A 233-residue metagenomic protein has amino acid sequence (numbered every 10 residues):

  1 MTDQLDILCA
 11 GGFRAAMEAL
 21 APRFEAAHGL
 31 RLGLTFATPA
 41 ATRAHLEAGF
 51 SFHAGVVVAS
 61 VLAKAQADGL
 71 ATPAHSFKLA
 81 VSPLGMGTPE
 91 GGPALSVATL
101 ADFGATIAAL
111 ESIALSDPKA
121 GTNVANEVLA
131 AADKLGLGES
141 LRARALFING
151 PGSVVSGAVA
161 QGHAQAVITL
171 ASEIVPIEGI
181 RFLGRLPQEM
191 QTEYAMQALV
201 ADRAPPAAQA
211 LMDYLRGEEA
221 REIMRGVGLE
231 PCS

Functional and structural regions predicted by a protein language model:
M1-G29, T35, A40, A44-H53 (+3 more regions): Exported/periplasmic ABC-transporter solute-binding proteins
